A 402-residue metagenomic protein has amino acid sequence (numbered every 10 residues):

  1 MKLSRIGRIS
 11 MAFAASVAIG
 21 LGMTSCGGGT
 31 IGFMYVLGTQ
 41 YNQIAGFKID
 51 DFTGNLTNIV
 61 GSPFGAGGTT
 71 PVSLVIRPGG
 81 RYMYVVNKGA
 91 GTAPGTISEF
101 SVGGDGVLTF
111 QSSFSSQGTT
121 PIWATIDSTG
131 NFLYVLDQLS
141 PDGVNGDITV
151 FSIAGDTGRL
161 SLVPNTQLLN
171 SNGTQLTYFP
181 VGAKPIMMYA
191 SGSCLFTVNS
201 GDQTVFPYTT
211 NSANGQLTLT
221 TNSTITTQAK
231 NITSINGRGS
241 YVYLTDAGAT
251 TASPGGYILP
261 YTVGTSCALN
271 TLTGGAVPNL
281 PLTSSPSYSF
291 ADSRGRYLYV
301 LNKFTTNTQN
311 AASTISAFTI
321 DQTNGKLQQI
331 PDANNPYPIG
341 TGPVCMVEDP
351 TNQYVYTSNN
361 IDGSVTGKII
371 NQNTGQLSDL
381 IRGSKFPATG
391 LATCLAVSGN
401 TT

Functional and structural regions predicted by a protein language model:
M1-T24: Sec-dependent bacterial lipoprotein signal peptides
G22-T402: Predominantly soluble domains enriched in secretory-pathway, periplasmic, or organellar proteins
